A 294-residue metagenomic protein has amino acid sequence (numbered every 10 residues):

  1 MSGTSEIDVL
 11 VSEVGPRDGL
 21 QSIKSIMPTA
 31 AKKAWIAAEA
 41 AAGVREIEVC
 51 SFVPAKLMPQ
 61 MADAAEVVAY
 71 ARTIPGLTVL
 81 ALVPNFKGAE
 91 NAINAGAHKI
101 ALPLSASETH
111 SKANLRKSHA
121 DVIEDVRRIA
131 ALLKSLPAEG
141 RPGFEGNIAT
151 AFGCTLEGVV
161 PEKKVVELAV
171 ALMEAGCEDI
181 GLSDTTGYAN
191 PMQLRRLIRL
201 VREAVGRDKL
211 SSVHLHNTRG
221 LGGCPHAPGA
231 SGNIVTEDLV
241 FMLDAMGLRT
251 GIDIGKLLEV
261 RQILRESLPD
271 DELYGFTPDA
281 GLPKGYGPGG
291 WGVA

Functional and structural regions predicted by a protein language model:
M1-A294: Catalytic cores and adjacent flexible loops of soluble metabolic enzymes that perform enolate/carbanion chemistry on
